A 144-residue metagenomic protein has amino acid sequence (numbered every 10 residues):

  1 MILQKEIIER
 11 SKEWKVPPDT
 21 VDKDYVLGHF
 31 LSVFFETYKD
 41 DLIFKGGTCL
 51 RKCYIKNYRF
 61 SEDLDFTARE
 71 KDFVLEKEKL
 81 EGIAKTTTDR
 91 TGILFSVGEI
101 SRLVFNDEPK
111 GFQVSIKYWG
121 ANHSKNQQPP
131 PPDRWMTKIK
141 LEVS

Functional and structural regions predicted by a protein language model:
M1-S144: Compositionally biased terminal segments of proteins
